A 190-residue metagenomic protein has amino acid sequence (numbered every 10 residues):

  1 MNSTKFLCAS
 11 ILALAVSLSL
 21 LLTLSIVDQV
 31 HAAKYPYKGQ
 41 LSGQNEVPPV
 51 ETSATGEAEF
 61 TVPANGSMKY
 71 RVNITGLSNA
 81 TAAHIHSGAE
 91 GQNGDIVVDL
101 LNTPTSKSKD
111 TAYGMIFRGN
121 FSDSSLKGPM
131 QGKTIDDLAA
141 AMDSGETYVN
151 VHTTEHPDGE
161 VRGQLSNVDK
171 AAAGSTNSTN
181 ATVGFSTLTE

Functional and structural regions predicted by a protein language model:
M1-F6: N-terminal secretory signal peptides that target proteins for export/translocation
S10-S25: Bacterial N-terminal signal peptides
L22-A83, S87-E190: Metal-centered catalytic cores of metalloenzymes
